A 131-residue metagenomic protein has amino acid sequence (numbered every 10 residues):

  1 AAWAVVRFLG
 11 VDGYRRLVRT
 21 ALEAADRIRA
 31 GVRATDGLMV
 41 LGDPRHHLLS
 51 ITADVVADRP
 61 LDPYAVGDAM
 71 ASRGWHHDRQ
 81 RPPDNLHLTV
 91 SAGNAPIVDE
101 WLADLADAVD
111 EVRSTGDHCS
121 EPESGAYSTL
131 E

Functional and structural regions predicted by a protein language model:
A2-R29, D58-P60: Structural signature of PLP-dependent enzymes
W3, H46-L48, Y127: Glycosyltransferase catalytic domains, chiefly GT-A lineage
R15, A34-D36, T52-E131: Non-catalytic terminal extensions of PLP-dependent enzymes
L22-D26, L41-T52, D84-N85: Conserved glycine-rich beta-strand-loop-beta hairpin in the small C-terminal domain of fold type I
R27-M39: Short, composition-biased local secondary-structure segments
